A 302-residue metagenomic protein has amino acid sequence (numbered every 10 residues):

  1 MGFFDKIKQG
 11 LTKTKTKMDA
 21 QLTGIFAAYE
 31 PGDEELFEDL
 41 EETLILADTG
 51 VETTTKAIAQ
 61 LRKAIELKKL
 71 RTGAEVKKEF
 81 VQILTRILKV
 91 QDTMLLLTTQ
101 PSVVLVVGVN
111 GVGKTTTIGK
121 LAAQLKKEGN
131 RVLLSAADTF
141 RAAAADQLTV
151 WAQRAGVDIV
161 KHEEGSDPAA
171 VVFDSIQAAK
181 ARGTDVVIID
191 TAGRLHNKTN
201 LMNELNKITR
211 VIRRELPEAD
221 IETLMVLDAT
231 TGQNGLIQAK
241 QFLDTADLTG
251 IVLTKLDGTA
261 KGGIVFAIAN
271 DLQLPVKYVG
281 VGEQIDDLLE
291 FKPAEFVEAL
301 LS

Functional and structural regions predicted by a protein language model:
M1-F3, S302: Absolute protein N-terminus
F3-K6, F26: Short, aromatic- and cysteine-enriched interfacial helices/patches that mediate contacts at lipid membranes
K13, K17-A137, A144-I189: Primarily NTPase-proximal linker/entry elements flanking Walker-type ATP/GTP-binding cores
V51-T53, R141, D257, I285: Short hydrophobic/aromatic residue motifs in ordered secondary structure
V107-G108, D190, V226, G280: Short beta-strand segments
Q147, P168-R182, H196-S302: Conserved catalytic-core segment of NTP-binding enzymes
A192-R194: Short glycine-rich anion-binding loops that position phosphate/pyrophosphate groups of nucleotides and phosphorylated
